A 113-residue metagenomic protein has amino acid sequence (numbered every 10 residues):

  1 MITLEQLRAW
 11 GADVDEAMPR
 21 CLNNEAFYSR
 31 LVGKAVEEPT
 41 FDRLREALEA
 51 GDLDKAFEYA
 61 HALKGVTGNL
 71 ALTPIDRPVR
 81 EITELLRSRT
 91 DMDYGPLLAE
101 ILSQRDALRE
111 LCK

Functional and structural regions predicted by a protein language model:
M1-K113: Two-component system phosphorelay core
